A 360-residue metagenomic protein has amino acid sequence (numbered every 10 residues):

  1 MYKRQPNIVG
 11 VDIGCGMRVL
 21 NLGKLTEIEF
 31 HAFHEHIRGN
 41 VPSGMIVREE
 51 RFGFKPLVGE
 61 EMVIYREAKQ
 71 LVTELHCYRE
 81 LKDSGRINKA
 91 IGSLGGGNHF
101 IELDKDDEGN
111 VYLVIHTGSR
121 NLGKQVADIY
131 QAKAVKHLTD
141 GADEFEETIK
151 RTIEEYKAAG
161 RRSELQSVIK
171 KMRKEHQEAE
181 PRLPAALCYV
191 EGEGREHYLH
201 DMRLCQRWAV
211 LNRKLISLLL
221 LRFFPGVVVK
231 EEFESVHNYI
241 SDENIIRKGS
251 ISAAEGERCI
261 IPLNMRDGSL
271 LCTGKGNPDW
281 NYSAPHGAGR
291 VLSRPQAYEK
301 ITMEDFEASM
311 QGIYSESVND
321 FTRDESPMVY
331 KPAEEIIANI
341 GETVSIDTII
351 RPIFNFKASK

Functional and structural regions predicted by a protein language model:
K3-E108, K124-P278, A288, P295-K360: Glycine-rich, flexible loop motifs
N110-Y112: Hydrophobic residues embedded in beta-strands of well-ordered beta-sheets
